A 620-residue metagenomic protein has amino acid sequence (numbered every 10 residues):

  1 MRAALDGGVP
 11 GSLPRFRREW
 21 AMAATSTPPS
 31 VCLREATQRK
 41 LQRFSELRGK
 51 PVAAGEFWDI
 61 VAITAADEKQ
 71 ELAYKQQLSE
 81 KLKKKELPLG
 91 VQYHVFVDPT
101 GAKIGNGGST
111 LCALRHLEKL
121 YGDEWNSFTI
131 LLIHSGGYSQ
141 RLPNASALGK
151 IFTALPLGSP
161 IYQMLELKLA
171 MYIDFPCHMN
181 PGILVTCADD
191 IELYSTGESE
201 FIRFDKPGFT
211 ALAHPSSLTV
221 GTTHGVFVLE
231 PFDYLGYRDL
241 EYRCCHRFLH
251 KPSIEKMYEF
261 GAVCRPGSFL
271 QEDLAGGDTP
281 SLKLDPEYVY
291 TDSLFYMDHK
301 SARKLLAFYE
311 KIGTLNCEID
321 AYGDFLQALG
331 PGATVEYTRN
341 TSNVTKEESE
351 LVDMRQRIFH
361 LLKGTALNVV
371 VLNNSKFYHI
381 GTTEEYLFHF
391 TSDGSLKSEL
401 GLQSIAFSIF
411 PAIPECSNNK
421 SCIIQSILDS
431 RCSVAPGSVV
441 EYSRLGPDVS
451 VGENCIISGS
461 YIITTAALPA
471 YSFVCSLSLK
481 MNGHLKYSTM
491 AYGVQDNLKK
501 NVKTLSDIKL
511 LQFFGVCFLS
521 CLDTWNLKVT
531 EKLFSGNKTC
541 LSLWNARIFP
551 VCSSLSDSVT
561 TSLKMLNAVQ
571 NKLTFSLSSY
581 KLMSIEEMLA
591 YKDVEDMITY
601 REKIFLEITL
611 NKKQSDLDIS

Functional and structural regions predicted by a protein language model:
R2-A66, L82-K83, H94-F96, G101-K103 (+7 more regions): Left-handed beta-helix
W58-A65, F128-I133, L184: Short hydrophobic beta-strand segments
D67-Q70, I104, H134-Q140, D189-L193 (+1 more regions): Gly/Ser/Thr-rich loops at beta-strand to alpha-helix junctions that form or flank small-molecule/cofactor-binding
E71-K85, E198: Short, aromatic/basic amphipathic alpha-helical patches
L82-G90, A145-A147: Beta-propeller domains
P88-L131, Q140, K150-T153, L157-F175 (+1 more regions): Short phosphate-binding loop-to-helix
S127, S146-G149, T153-T314, I319 (+4 more regions): Conserved core of the sugar-phosphate nucleotidyltransferase
F128-S146, T391, L400-G401, P411: Catalytic-core segments of thiol-dependent peptidases
